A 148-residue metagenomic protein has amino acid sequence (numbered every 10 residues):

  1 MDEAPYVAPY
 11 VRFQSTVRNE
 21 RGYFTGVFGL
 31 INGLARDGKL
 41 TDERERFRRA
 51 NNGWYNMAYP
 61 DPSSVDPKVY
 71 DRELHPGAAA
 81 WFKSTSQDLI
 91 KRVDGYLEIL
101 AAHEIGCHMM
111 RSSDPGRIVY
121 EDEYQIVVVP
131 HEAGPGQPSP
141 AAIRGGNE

Functional and structural regions predicted by a protein language model:
M1-S84: Long, contiguous N-terminal structural blocks used for assembly/anchoring
R48-A58, V93-L100, I143-N147: Generic hydrophobic, helix-prone segments enriched in Leu/Val/Ile
S63-V119: Short glycine-rich, low-complexity/disordered patches
E98-E148: Acidic, proline/glycine-rich low-complexity IDRs
